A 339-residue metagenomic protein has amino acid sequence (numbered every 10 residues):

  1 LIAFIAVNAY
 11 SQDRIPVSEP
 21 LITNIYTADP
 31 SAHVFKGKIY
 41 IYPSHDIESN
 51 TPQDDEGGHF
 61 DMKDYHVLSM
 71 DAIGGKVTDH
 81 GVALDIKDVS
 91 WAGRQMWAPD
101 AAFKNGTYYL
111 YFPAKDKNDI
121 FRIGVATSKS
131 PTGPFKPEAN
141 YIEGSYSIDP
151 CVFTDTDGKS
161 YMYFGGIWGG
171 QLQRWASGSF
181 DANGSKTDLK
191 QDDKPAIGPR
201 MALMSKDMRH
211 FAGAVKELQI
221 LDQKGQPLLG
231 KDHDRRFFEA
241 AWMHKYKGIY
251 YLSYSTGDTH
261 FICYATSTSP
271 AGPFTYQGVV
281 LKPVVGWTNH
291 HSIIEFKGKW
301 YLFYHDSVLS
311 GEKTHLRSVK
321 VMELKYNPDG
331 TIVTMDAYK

Functional and structural regions predicted by a protein language model:
L1-D13: Bacterial Sec-dependent N-terminal signal peptides
S11-K339: Carbohydrate-active catalytic/glycan-binding domains of CAZyme proteins, especially the secreted or lumenal ectodomains
